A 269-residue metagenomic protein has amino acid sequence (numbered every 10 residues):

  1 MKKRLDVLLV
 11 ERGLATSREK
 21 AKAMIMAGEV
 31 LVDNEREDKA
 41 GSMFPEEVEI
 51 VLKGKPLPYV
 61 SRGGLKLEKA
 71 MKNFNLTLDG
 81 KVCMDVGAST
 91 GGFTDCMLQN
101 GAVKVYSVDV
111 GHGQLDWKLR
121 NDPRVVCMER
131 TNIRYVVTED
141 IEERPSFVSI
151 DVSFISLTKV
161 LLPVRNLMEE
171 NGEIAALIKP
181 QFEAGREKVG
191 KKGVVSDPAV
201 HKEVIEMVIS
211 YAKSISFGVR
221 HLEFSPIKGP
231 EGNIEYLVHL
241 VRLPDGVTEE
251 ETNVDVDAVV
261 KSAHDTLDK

Functional and structural regions predicted by a protein language model:
M1-V48, V82-C83: A basic, amphipathic helix-loop patch mediating RNA/tRNA/ribosome contacts
L14, K72-D79, E139-E142: Glycine-rich helix-loop-beta junction characteristic of Rossmann-like nucleotide cofactor-binding loops
D79-S89: Conserved class I S-adenosyl-L-methionine
T90-G101: Conserved SAM-binding loop of SAM-dependent methyltransferases across substrates and taxa, primarily the Class I
Y106-K159: S-adenosyl-L-methionine
T158-A175: A short glycine-rich, Lys/Arg-flanked "PGG" loop and its adjoining helix->strand segment in the class I
P180-S196: Short, glycine-/aromatic-enriched active-site segment of Class I SAM-dependent methyltransferases
I234-K269: Flexible, glycine-/basic-rich loop-and-beta segments that form/coincide with the SAM-dependent methyltransferase
